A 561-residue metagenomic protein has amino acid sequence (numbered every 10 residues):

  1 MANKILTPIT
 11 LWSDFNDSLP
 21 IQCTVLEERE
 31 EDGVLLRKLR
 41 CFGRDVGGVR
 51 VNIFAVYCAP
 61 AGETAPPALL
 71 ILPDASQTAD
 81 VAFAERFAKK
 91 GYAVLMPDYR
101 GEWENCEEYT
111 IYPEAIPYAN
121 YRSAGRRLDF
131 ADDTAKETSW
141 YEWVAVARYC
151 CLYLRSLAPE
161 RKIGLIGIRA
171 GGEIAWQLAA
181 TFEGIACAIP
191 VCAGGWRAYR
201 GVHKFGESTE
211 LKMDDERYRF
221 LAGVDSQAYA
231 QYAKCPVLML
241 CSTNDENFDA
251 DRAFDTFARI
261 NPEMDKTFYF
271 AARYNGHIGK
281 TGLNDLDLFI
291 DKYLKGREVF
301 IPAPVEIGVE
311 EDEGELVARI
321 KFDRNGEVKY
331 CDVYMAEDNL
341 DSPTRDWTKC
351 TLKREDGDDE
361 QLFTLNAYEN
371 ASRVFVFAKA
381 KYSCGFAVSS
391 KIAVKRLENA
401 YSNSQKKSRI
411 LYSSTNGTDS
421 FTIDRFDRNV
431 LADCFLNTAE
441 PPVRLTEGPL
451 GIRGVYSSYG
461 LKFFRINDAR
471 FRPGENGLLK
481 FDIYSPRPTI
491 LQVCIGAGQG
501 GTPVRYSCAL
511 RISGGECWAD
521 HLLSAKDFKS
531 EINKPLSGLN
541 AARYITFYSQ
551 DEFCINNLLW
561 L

Functional and structural regions predicted by a protein language model:
D17-E63: N-terminal cap/lid segment of alpha/beta-hydrolase-fold proteins
F54-Y57, A65-D74, V94: Short beta-strand element of the alpha/beta-hydrolase
E85-A88, A93-E142, G195-K204: Cap/lid segment of the alpha/beta-hydrolase catalytic domain
R148-K212: Primarily recognizes the serine-hydrolase "nucleophile elbow" in alpha/beta-hydrolase and SGNH/GDSL folds
A233, M239-C241: Short beta-strand/loop motif that positions the catalytic acidic residue of the alpha/beta-hydrolase fold
D291-Y330, M335, T348-D358: Surface beta-strand/loop "capping" patches
F435-F463: Short carbohydrate-recognition loop motifs
G454-N533, Y548-L561: Extracellular ligand-binding interfaces
